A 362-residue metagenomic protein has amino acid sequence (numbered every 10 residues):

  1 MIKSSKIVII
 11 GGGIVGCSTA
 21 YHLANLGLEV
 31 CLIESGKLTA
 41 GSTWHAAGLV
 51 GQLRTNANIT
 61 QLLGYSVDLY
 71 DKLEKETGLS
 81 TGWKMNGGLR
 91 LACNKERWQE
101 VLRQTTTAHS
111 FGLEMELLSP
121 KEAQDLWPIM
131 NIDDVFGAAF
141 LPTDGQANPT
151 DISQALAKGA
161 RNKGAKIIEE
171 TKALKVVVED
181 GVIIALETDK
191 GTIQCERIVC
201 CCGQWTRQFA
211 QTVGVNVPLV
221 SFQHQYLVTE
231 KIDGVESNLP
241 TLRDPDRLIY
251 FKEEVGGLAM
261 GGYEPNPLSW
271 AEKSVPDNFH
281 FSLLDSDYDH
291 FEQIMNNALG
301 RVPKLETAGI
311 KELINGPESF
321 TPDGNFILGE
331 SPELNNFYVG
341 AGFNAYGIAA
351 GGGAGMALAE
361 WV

Functional and structural regions predicted by a protein language model:
S5-C31: N-terminal Rossmann-like FAD-binding beta1-loop-alpha1 element of flavoenzymes
S18, L53, V176-D287, Q293-L305: Flavin-dependent oxidoreductases
A24-W44: Glycine-rich FAD pyrophosphate-binding loop
G48-L126, L248-F251, V255-G257, N278 (+1 more regions): Dinucleotide-binding Rossmann-like beta1-alpha1 core, especially the glycine-rich loop that anchors the ADP
Q61-G64, L91-E100, F140-K158, I168 (+3 more regions): Short beta-strand to alpha-helix junction loop
T81-R90, Q104, P120, Q124-K163 (+2 more regions): Helix-loop-beta segment of a Rossmann-like dinucleotide-binding subdomain
A139-R197: Helical element adjacent to the flavin cofactor pocket in flavoenzyme catalytic cores
P149, D246, D285-V362: C-terminal catalytic lobe of FAD-dependent flavoproteins
